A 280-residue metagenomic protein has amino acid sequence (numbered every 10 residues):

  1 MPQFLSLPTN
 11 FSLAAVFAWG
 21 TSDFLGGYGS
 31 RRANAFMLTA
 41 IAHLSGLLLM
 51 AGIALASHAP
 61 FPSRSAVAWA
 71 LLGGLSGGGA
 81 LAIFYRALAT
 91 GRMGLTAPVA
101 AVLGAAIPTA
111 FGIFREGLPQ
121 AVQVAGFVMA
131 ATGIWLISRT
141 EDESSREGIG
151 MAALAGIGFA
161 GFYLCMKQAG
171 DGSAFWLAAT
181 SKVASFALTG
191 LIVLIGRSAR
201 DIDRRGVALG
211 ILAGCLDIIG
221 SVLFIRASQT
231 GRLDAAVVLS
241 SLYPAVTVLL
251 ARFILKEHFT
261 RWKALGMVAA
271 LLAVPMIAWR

Functional and structural regions predicted by a protein language model:
M1-F17, L25-G26, S30-L72, L81-G91 (+5 more regions): Membrane-interface interhelical linkers
P2, Q229, V274-R280: Juxtamembrane boundary at the C-terminal end of a transmembrane helix
L13, F17, A40-L44, L71-L75 (+8 more regions): Residue-level signature of the transmembrane alpha-helical core of multi-pass small-molecule transporters
V16, G20, F24, A51 (+10 more regions): Hydrophobic/small/kink-forming positions within alpha-helical transmembrane segments of polytopic membrane proteins
S45, M50, A106-A110, P119-S138 (+1 more regions): Hydrophobic transmembrane alpha-helices of multi-pass small-molecule transport proteins
A59-S63, F114-Q120, T140-S145, Q168-G172 (+2 more regions): Membrane-interface helix caps and helix-loop-helix hairpins in membrane proteins
A70-G78, Y85-A131, A178-A184, L233-F253: Specific alpha-helical transmembrane segments that line the substrate/conduction pathway and gating interfaces
E147-A179: Selected transmembrane alpha-helices and immediately adjacent juxtamembrane segments of polytopic inner-membrane
